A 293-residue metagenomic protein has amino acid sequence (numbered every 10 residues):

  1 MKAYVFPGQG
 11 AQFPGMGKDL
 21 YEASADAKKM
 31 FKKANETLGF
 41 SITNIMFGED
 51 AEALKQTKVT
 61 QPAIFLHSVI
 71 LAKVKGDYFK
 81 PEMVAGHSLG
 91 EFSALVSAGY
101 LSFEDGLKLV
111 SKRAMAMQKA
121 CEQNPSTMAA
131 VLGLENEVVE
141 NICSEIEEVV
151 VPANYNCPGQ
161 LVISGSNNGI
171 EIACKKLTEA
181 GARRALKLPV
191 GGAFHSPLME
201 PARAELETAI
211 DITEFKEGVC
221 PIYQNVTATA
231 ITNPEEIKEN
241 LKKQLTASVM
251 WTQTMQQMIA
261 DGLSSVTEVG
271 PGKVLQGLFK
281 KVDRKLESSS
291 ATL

Functional and structural regions predicted by a protein language model:
M1-V138, R184, L188, S265-L293: FabD-like malonyl-/acyl-CoA
Q9-A11, L38, A98-T246: Alpha/beta catalytic cores of group-transfer enzymes, especially the acyltransferase/condensing modules of polyketide
D26, H67, G169, E205 (+1 more regions): Charged catalytic carboxylate motif
T60-P62, A193, S248: Glycine-rich phosphate/pyrophosphate-binding beta-alpha loops
G76, T178, I259-G262: Non-catalytic positions within long, well-ordered alpha-helices that form the structural scaffold/packing of enzyme
S248-L263: A short, acidic, amphipathic alpha-helical segment used as a generic capping/interface helix at domain edges
